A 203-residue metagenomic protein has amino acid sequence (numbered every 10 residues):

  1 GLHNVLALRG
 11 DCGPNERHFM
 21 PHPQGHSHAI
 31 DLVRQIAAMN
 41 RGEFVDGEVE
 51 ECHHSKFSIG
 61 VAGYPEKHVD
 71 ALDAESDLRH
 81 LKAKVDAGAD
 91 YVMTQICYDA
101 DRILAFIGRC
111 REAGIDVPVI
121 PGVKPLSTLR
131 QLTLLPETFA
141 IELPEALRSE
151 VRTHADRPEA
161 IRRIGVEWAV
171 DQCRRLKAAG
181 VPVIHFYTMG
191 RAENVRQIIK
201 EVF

Functional and structural regions predicted by a protein language model:
G1-R34: Flexible, glycine-rich active-site loops centered on histidine and acidic residues that chelate a metal or position
L2, A89-D90, V181: A structural motif
L6-A7, D90-D99, H185-T188: Catalytic beta/alpha-barrel core
P23-K56, G60-D70, G108, E112-V166 (+2 more regions): Active-site pocket-lining/capping segments in soluble small-molecule metabolic enzymes
L72-A83, G165-R175: Short, acidic/polar
K84, G88, P121, I184: Conserved, mostly hydrophobic/aromatic
E159-F203: C-terminal extensions of enzymes
